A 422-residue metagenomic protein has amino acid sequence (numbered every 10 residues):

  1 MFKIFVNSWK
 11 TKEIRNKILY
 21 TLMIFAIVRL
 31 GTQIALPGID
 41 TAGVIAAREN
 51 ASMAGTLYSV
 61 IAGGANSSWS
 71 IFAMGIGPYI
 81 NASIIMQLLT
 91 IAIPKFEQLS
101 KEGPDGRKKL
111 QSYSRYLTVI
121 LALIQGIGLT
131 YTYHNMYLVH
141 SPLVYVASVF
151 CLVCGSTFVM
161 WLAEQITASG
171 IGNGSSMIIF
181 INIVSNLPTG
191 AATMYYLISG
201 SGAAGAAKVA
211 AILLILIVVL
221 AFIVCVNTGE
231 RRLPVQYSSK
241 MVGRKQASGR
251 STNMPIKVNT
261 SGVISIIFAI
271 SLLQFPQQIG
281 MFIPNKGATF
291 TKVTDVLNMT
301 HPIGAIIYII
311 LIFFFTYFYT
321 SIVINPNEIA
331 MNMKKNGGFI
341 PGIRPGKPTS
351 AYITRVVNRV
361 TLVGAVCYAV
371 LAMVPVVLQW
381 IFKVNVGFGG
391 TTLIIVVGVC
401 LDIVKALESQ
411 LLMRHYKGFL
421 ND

Functional and structural regions predicted by a protein language model:
M1-S100, D105-D422: N-terminal cationic and glycine-rich segments that engage phosphates or anionic surfaces
